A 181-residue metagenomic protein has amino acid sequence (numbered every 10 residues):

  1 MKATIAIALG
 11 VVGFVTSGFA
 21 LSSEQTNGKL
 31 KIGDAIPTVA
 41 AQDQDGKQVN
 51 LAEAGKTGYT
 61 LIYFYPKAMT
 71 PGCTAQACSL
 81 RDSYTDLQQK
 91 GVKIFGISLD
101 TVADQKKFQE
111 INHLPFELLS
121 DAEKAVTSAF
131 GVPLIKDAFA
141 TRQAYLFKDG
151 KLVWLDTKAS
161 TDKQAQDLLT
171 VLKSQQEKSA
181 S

Functional and structural regions predicted by a protein language model:
M1-A8: Bacterial N-terminal signal peptides that target proteins for export
V15-S17: N-terminal signal peptide c-region/cleavage motif recognized by signal peptidases
S22-A52: N-terminal "domain-start" segment that seeds a small globular fold
L51-T74, L80: Short active-site neighborhood of thiol/selenol oxidoreductases, capturing the structured segment around
M69, T74-N112, K124-V126: Structural microenvironment flanking redox-active thiols in thiol-disulfide oxidoreductases
F95, Q109-R142: Short, internal strand/loop/helix patches that form the active-site neighborhood or redox-interaction surface
T141-S181: Thiol-/selenol-based redox modules, centered on thioredoxin-like and closely related oxidoreductase domains
